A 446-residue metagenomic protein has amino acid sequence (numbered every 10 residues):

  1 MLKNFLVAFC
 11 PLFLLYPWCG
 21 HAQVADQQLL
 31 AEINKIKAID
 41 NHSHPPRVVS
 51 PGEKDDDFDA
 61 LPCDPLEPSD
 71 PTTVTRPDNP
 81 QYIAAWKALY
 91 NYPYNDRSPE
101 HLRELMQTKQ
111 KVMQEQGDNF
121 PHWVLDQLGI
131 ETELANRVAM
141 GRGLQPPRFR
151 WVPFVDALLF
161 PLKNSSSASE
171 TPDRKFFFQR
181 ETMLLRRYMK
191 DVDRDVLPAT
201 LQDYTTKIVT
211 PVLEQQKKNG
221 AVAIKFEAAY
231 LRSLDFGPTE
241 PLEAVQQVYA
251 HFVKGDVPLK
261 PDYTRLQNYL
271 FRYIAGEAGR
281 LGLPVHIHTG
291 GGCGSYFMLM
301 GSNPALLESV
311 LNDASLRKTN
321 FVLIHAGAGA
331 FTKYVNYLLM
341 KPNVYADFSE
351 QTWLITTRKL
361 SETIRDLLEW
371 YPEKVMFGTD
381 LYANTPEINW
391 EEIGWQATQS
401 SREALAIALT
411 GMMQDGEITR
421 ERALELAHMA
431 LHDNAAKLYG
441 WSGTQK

Functional and structural regions predicted by a protein language model:
L2, V24-N41, E53-D96, R103-K111 (+2 more regions): Mid-to-C-terminal alpha-helical segments outside catalytic/metal-binding sites
V7-P17: Bacterial N-terminal signal peptides
W18-A22: Sec/Tat signal peptide C-region and signal peptidase I cleavage site
N34, E53-P153, L158-L159, K175-L197 (+1 more regions): Alpha-helical scaffold segments that flank or form the walls of functional sites
I36-S50, P284-G292, L323: Histidine-centered catalytic micro-motifs
P65, R174-D193, T239-K260, Q399-A408: A solvent-exposed, charged loop/short amphipathic helix patch at secondary-structure junctions
T200-F226, S233-V344, R358-M376: Histidine/acidic residue-rich metal-binding segments in metalloenzymes
S302, L306, N312-V322, A326-K446: H/E-rich (His + Asp/Glu) clusters that bind or coordinate divalent metals
